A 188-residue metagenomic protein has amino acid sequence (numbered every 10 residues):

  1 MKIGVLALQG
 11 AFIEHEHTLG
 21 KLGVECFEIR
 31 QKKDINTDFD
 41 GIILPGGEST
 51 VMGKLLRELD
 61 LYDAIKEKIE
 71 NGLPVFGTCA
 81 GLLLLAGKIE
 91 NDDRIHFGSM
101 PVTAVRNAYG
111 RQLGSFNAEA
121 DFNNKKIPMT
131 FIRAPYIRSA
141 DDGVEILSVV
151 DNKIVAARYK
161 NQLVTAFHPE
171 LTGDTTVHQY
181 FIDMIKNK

Functional and structural regions predicted by a protein language model:
M1-E58, D63-K68, D121, T175-Q179 (+1 more regions): N-terminal beta1-alpha1 cap of cysteine-dependent amidohydrolase-like domains
K2-G4, H96, N161: Residues that mark the start of a beta-strand
L8, T78-A80, M100, R133 (+1 more regions): A secondary-structure boundary/capping signal
C26-F27, V75, Q162: Hydrophobic anchor at the start of a short beta-strand that flanks the dinucleotide cofactor-binding loop
I43-L44, G77, T165: Redox-cofactor binding/interface segments in oxidoreductases and associated redox assembly factors
S49-A120: Cysteine-nucleophile active-site neighborhood
R106-K188: Amide-donor transfer/coupling interface in amidating biosynthetic enzymes
